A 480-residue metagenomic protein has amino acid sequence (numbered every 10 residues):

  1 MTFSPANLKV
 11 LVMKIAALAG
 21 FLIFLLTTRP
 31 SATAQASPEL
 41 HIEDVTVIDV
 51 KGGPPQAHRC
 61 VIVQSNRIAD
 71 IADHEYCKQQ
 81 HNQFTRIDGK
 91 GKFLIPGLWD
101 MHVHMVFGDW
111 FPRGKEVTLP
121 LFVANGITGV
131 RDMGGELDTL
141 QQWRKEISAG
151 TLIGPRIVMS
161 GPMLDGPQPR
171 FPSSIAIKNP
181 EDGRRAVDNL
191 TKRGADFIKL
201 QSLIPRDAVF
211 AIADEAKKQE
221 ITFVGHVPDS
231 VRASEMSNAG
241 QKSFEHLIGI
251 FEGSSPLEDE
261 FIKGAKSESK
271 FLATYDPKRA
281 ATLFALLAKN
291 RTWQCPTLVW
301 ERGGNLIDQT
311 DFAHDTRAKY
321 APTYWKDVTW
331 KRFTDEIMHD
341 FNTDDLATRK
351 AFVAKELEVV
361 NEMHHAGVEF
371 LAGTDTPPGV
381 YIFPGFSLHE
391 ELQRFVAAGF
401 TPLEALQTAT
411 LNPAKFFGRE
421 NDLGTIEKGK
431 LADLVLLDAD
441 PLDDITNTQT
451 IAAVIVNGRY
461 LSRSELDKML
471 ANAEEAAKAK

Functional and structural regions predicted by a protein language model:
K14-T28: Bacterial N-terminal signal peptides
A32-A36: Boundary at the C-terminal end of the N-terminal hydrophobic targeting segment
V45, V61, N66, G91 (+14 more regions): Divalent metal-coordination and catalytic microenvironments
V47, G52-I95: Histidine-rich, glycine-flanked metal-binding segment
V47-C60, D73-Y76, F383, T401-L406 (+1 more regions): Acidic, glycine-enriched loop/beta-strand segments at the rims of small-molecule binding/catalytic pockets
F84, K92-T151, P167-F171, I175-E181 (+4 more regions): Metal-associated gating/positioning segment near the N- to mid-region
T118-D138, G154-P162, K192-I204, I221-V224 (+2 more regions): Divalent metal-dependent hydrolysis catalytic cores, especially in the metallo-beta-lactamase
A186-I204, I250-A398, A473-K480: Active-site neighborhoods of metal-dependent hydrolases
